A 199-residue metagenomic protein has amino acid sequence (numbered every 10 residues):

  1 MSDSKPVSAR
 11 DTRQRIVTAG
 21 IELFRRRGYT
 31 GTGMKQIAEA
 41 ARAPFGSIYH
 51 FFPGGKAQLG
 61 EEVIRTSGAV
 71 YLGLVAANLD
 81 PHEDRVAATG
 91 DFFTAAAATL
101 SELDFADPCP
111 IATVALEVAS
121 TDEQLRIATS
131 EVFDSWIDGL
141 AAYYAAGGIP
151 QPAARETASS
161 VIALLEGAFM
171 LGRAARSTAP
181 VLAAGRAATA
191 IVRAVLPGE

Functional and structural regions predicted by a protein language model:
M1-D11, G198-E199: N-terminal intrinsically disordered/low-complexity leader segments
R15, A19-E62: Helix-turn-helix
I16, G20-F24, A96, L140 (+1 more regions): Short hydrophobic clusters on alpha-helical segments that form packing/core surfaces in small helical domains
A41, V63, S67, Y71 (+4 more regions): Hydrophobic recognition helices of helix-based DNA-binding modules
E62, V75-D107, A158-V161: Hydrophobic alpha-helical connector segments
A69-L72, A87-D91, A106, T121-G148 (+2 more regions): Amphipathic alpha-helical packing segments from all-alpha helical-bundle domains
T99-E102, S120, A142, I162-P180 (+1 more regions): Amphipathic C-terminal alpha-helical segment
